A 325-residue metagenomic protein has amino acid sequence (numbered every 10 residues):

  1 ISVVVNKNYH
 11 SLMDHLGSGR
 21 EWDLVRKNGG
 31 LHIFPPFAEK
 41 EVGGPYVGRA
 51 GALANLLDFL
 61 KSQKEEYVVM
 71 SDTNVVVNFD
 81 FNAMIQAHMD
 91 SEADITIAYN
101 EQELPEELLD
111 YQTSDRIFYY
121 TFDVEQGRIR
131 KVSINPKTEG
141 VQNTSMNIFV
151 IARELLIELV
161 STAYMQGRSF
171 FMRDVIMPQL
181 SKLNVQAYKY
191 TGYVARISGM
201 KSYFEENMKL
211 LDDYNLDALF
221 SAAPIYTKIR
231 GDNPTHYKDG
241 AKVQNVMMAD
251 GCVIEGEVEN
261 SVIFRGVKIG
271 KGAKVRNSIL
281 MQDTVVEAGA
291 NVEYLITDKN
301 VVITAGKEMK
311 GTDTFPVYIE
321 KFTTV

Functional and structural regions predicted by a protein language model:
I1-N207, I319-E320: Unchanged
E154, T162-V325: Left-handed beta-helix
